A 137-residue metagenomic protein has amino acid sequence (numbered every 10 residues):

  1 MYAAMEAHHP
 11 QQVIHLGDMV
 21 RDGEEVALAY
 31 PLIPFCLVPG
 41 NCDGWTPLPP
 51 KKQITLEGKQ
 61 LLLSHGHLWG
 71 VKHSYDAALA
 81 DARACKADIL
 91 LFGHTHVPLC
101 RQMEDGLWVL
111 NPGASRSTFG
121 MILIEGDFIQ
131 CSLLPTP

Functional and structural regions predicted by a protein language model:
M1-L56: Core catalytic region of metal-dependent phosphoesterases/phosphodiesterases, especially metallo-beta-lactamase-like
A3, E57, A80-K86, M103-P137: Binuclear metal-dependent phosphoesterase catalytic core
H8-P10, E25, I33-L37, L62-L63 (+3 more regions): N-terminal start-of-chain detector that recognizes signal peptides and the immediate post-cleavage beginning
Q11, L16, L37, L68 (+3 more regions): Generic hydrophobic/packing signal
Q12-D18, C36-N41, L62-H65, I89-H94 (+1 more regions): Active-site neighborhood of phospho(di)ester-bond hydrolases with catalytic His/Asp-centered motifs
V20-E24, C42-P47, W69-S74, L90-M103 (+1 more regions): Active-site environment of divalent metal-dependent phosphoester hydrolases
C36-C42, L48-H65, G70-C85: Glycine/small-residue-rich loop that forms an oxyanion/phosphate-binding "nest" at active or ligand-binding sites
